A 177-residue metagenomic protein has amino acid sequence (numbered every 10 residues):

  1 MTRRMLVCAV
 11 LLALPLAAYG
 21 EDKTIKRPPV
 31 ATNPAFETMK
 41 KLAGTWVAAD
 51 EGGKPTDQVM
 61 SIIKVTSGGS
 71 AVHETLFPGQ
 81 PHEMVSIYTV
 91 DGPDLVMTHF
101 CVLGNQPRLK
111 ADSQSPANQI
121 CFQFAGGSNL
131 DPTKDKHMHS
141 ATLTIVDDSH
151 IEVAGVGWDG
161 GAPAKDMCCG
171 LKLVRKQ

Functional and structural regions predicted by a protein language model:
M1-V7: Bacterial N-terminal signal peptides that target proteins for export
V7, L11, L171-K172: General secretory precursor processing signal
L11-A18: Hydrophobic h-region of N-terminal signal peptides that target proteins for export in Gram-negative bacteria
E21-Q177: Hydrophobic small-molecule pocket/channel-lining residues, especially in calycin-type beta-barrels
